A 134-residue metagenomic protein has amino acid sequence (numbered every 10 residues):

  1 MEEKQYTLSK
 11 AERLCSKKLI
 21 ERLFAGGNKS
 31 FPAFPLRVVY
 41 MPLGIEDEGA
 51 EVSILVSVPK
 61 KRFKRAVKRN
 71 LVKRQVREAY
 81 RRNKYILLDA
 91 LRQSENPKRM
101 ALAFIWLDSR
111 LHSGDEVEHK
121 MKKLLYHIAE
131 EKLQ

Functional and structural regions predicted by a protein language model:
M1-Q134: Positively charged, solvent-exposed patches that mediate nucleic-acid binding
